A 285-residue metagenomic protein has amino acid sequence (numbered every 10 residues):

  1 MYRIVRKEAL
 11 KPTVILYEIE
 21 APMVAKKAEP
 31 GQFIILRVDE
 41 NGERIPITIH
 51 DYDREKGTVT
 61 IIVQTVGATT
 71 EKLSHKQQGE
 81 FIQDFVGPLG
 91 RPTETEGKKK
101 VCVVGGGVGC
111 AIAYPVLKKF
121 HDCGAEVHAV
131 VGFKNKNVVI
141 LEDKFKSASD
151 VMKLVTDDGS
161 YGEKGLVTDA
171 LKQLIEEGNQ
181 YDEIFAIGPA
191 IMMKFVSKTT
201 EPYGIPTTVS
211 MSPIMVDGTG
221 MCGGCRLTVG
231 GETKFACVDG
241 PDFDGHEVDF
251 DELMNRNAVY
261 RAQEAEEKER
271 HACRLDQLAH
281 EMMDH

Functional and structural regions predicted by a protein language model:
M1-Q78: Ferredoxin-reductase
R6, D51, L154-T156, V209 (+1 more regions): Structural signal for conserved beta-strand scaffold positions within catalytic alpha/beta enzyme cores
L36, D84-F85, L227: A generic structural signal for residues embedded in beta-strands
G42-D51, L89-K99, C237: Short, Lys/Arg- and Gly-enriched loop/turn segments at beta-strand edges
A68-V216: FNR/FR-type flavoprotein reductase catalytic core
I112, A190-I191, S212-D242, R270-D276: Local cysteine-cluster metal-coordination motifs and their immediate loop/turn environment, predominantly Fe-S cluster
F235-D239, F243-H285: Short Fe-S-cluster ligation motifs
